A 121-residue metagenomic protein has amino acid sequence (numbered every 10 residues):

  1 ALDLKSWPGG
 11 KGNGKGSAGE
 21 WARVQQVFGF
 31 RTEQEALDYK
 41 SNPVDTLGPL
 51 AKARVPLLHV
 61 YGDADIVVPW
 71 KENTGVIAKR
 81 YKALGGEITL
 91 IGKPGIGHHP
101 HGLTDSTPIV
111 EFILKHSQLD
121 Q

Functional and structural regions predicted by a protein language model:
A1-P49: Mobile cap/lid helix-loop segments that gate and shape the active-site cleft of serine hydrolases
P8, A22, G62-D63, K71: Short linear interaction motif-like sites in intrinsically disordered regions of transcription factors
K15, A22-V24, E33, V55 (+3 more regions): Generic detection of intrinsically disordered/low-complexity segments and helix-coil linkers/edges
R31-E35, D65, G97: Conserved short-loop catalytic and cofactor-binding motifs
K40-N42, H59-D63: Short, local alpha-helical segments
P49-A53, L84: Extracellular/periplasmic catalytic domains that process cell-envelope and extracellular macromolecules
L58-V60, V67, K71-Q121: C-terminal catalytic histidine-bearing segment of alpha/beta-hydrolase fold enzymes
